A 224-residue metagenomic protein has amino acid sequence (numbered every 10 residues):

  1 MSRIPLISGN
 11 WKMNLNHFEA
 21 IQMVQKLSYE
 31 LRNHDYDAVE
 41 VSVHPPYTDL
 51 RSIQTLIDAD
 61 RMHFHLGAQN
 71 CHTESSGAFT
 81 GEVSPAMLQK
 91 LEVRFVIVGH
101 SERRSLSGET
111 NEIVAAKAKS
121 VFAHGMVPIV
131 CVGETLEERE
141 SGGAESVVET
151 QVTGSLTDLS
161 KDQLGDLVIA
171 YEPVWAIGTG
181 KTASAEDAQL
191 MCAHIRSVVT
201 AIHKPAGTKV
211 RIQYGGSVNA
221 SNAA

Functional and structural regions predicted by a protein language model:
M1-A224: Active-site loop-to-helix "anion-binding N-cap" substructures in soluble metabolic enzymes
